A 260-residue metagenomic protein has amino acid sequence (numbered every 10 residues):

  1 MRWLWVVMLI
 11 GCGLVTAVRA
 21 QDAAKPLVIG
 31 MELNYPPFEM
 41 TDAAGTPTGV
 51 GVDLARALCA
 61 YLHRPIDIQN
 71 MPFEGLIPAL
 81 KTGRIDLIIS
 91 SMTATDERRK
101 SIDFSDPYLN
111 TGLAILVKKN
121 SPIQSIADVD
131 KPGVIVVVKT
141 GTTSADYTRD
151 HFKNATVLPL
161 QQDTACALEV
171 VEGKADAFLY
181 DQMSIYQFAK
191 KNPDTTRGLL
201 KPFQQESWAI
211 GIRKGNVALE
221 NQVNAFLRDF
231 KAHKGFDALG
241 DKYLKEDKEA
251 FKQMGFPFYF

Functional and structural regions predicted by a protein language model:
D22-M92, K100: Extracytoplasmic small-molecule ligand-binding "clamshell" domains of the periplasmic binding protein/Venus flytrap
L33, N110-V117, Q182, Y186-L227 (+1 more regions): Periplasmic-binding protein-like
T41-A43, A55-H63, I126, S144-Q161 (+2 more regions): Ligand-binding cleft/hinge of the Venus flytrap
V52, I68-P78, Q124, T140 (+2 more regions): Short helix-initiation/N-cap motifs at beta->coil->alpha
V52-Y61, N120-S121, A127, T140-T142 (+1 more regions): Extended ligand-binding regions for polar small-molecule ligands
G75-P78, S91-K100, R149-D150, V171-E172 (+1 more regions): A ligand-binding cleft/hinge motif common to bilobed small-molecule-binding domains
V117-I135: Flexible hinge/capping segments at coil-to-helix
T143-L158, G198, R228-F260: Ligand-binding clefts/hinges and TM-proximal coupling segments of bilobed small-molecule sensing domains
